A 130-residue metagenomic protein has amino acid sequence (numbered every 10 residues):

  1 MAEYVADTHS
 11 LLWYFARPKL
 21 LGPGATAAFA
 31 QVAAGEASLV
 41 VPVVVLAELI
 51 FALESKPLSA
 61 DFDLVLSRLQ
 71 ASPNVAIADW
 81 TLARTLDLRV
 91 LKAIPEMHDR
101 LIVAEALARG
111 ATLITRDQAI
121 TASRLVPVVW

Functional and structural regions predicted by a protein language model:
M1-V41, E54-R68, R109, Q118-A119 (+2 more regions): Short, well-structured N-terminal submotif of metal-dependent ribonuclease cores
L12-Y14, E48-A52, L86-R89: A short acidic, helix-capping loop that chelates divalent metal ions and anchors anionic groups
K19-L20, L49, A76: Short N-terminal helix-initiation segments at or just after the protein's N-terminus
V43-L46: Short coil-to-helix segment of the ABC ATPase nucleotide-binding domain corresponding to the Q-loop/switch region
P57-D63, S67-Q118, V126: Active-site neighborhoods of divalent-metal-dependent phosphate/nucleic-acid chemistry enzymes
